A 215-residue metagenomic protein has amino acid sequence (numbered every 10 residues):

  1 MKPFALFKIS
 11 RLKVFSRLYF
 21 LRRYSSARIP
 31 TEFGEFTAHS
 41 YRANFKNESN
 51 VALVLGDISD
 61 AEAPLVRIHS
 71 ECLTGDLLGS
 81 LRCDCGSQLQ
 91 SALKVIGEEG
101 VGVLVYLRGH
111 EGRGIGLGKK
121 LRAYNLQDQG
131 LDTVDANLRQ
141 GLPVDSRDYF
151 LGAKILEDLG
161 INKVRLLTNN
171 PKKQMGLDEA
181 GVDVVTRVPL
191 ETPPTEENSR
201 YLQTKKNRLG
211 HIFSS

Functional and structural regions predicted by a protein language model:
M1-S215: Catalytic domains of riboflavin
